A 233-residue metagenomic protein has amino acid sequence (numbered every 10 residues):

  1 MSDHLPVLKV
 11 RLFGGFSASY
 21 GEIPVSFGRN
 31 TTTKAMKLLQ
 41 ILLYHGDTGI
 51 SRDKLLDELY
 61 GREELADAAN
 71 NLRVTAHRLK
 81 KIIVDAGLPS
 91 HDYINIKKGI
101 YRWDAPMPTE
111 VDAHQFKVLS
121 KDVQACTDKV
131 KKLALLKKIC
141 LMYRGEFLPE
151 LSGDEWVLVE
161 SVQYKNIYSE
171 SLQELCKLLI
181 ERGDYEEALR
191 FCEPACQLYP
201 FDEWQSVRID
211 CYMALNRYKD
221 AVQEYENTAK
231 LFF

Functional and structural regions predicted by a protein language model:
M1-M36, D92-I100, N227: Short boundary/linker motifs that mark transitions into or out of structured domains
S2-R11, A76-M107, F232-F233: DNA-binding patch around the recognition helix
G15, T31-Q40, L65-A86: DNA-recognition element of transcription regulators
A18, L55, L79, F116 (+1 more regions): Short hydrophobic/aromatic patches on the structural cores and recognition surfaces of FHA
S26-L59, L79: Short amphipathic alpha-helical recognition elements used for nucleic-acid or partner binding across transcription
E64-L65, I100-F233: Intrinsically disordered, charged and Pro/Gly-enriched terminal/linker segments that flank large helical-solenoid
